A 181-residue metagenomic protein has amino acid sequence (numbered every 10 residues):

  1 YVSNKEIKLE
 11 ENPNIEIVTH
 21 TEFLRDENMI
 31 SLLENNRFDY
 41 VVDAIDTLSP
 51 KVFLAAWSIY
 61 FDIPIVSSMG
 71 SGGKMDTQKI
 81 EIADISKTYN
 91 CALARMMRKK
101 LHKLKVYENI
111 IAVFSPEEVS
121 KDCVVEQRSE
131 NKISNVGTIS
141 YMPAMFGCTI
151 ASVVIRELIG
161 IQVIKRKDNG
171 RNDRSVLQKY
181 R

Functional and structural regions predicted by a protein language model:
Y1-R181: Adenine nucleotide-associated cytosolic modules
